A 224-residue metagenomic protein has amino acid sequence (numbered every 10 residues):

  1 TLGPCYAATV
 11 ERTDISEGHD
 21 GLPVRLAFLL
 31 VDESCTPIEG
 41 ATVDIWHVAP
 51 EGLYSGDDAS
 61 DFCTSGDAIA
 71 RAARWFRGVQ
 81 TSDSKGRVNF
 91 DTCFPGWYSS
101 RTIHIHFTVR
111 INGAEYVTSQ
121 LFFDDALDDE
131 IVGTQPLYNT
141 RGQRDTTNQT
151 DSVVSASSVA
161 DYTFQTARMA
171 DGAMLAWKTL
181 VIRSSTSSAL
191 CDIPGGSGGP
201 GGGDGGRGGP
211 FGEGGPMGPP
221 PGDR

Functional and structural regions predicted by a protein language model:
T1-V159, V181-P200, D204-R224: Beta-strand-dominated extracellular/periplasmic modules and repeats in secreted or surface-exposed proteins
P95-Y98, T166-D171: Exposed beta-sheet edge/beta-hairpin loop segments within beta-rich domains
A156-R168: Low-complexity, intrinsically disordered Gly/Pro/Thr-rich segments
R168-D171, L175-S188: A hydrophobic membrane-anchoring alpha-helix module
